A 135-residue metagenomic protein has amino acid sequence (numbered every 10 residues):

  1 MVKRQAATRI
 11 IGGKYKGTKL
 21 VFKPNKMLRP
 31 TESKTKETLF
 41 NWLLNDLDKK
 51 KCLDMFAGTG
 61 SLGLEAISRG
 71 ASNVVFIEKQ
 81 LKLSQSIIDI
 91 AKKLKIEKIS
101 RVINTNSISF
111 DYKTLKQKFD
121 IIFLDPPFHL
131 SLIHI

Functional and structural regions predicted by a protein language model:
M1-I133: Class I S-adenosyl-L-methionine-dependent methyltransferase catalytic core
